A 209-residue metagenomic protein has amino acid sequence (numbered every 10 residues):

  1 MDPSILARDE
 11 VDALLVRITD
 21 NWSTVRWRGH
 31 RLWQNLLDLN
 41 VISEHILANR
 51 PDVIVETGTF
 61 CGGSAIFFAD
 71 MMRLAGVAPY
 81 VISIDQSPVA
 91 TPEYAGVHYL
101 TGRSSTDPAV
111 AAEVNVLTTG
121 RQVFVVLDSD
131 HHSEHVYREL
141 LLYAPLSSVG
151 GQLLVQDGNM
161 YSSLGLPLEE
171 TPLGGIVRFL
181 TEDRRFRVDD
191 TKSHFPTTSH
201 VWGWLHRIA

Functional and structural regions predicted by a protein language model:
M1-V126, D130-A209: A short alpha-helical cap/connector motif
